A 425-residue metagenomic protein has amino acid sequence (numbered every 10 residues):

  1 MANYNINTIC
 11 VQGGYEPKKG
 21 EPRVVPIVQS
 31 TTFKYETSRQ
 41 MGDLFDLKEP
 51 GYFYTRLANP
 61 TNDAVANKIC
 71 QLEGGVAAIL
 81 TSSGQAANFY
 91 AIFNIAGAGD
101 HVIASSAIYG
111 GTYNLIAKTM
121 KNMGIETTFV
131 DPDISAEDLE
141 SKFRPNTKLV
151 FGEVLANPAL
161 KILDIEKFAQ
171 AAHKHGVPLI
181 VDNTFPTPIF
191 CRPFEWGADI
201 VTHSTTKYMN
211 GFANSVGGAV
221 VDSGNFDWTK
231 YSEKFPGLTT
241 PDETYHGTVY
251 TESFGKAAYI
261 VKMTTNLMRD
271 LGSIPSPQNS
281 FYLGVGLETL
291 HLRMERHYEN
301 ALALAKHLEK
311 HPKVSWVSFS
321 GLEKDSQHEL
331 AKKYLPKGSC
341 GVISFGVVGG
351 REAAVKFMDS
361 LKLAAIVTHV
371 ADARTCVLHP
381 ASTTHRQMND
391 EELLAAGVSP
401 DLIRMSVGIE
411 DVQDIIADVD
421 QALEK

Functional and structural regions predicted by a protein language model:
M1-N59, N67: N-terminal "arm"/small-domain region of PLP-dependent enzymes with the aminotransferase-like
N7-E16, A78-H311: Conserved PLP-enzyme active-site core in the AAT-like
G14-Y15, Q29-Y35, G224-N225, L287-T289 (+6 more regions): Glycine-rich beta-alpha junction loops
T37-F89, G111-T119: Conserved N-terminal alpha-helix of the aminotransferase class I/II PLP-enzyme fold
A117-K118, E126-T127, S141, P145-K148 (+4 more regions): PLP-dependent enzyme catalytic core of the Aspartate aminotransferase-like
V150, G218-V220, V317, I343 (+1 more regions): Well-ordered beta-strand positions enriched in small/hydrophobic/aromatic, beta-favoring residues
L271-I274, Q278-S280, V285, T289 (+3 more regions): Conserved small-domain helix->loop->beta segment predominantly found in fold-type I
